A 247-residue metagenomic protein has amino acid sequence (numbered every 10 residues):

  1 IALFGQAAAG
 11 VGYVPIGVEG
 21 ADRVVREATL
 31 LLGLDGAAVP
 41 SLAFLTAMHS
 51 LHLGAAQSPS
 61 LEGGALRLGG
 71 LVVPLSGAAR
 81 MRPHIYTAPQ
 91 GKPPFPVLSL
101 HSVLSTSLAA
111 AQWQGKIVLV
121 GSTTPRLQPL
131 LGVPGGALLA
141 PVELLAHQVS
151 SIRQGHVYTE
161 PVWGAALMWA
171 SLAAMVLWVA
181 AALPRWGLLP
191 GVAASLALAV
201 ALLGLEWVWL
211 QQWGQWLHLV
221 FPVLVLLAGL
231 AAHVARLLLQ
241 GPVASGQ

Functional and structural regions predicted by a protein language model:
I1-L177, A201, Q215-L219, V223-P242: Flexible inter-domain connectors and hinge/loop segments
A181-P184, A235: Structural signal for the C-terminal ends of transmembrane alpha-helices and the immediately following loop
R185-G214: Hydrophobic transmembrane alpha-helices
V243-Q247: Short, basic, low-complexity termini and linkers enriched in Ser/Thr/Gly/Pro that act as targeting/leader peptides
